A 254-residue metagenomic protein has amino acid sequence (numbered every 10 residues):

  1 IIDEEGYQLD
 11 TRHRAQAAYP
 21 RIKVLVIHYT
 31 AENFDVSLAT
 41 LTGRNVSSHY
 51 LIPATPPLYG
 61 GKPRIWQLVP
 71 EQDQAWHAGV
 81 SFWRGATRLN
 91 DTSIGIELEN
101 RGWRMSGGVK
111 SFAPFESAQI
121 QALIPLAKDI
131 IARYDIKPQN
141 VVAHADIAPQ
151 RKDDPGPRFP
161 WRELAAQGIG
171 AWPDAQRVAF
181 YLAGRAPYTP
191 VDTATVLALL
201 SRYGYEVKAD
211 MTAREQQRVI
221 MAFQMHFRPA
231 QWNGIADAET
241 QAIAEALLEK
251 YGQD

Functional and structural regions predicted by a protein language model:
I1-Q139: Active-site-adjacent loop/helix surface patches within enzyme catalytic domains that shape the substrate-binding cleft
Q67-E71, P149, A166: Generic structural "secondary-structure junction" signal
W103-M105, P149-K152: Short, well-ordered, mixed-charge alpha-helical segments that flank or form enzyme active sites
V109, D146-A148, L182: Active-site-proximal beta-alpha loop/turn segments in soluble metabolic enzymes
I120, I124-Y134, Q150-D254: Cell-envelope/ECM-targeting effectors and their regulatory/trafficking segments
I136-R151: Acidic/histidine-rich, metal-coordinating catalytic segments
